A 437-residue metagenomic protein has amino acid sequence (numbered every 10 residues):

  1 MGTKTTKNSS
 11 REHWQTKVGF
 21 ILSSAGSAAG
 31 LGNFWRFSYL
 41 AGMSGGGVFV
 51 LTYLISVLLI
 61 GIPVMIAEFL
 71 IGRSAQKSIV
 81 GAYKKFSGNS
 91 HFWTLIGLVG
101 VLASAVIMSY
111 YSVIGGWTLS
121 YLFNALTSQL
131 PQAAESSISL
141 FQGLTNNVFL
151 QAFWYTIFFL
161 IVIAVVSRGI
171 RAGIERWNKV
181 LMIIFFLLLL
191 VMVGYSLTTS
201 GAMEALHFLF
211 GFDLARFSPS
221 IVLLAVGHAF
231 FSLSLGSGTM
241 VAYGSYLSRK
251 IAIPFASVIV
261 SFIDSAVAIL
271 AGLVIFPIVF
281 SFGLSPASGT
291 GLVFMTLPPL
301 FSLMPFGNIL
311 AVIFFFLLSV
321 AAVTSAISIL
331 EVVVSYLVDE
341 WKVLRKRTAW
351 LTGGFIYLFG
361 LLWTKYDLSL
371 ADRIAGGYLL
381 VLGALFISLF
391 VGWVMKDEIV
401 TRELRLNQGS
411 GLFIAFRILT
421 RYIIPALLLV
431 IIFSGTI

Functional and structural regions predicted by a protein language model:
M1-W35, I62-F69, R73-L95, S248-A252 (+1 more regions): Membrane-interface "cap" regions at the ends of multi-pass membrane proteins
G2-T3, K7-S10, W14, E175 (+2 more regions): Membrane-embedded translocation segments of transport machinery
N8-R11, L40-S44, S74, I79-V99 (+6 more regions): Inter-helical loop and helix-membrane interface segments of multi-pass membrane transporters/permeases
H13, G19-I21, S27, A152-F153 (+6 more regions): Loop-to-transmembrane helix boundary motifs in multi-pass membrane proteins
Q15, L22-G32, S104-M108, S112 (+6 more regions): Hydrophobic, membrane-embedded alpha-helices of multi-pass small-molecule transporters
L31-L40, S44-G47, V162-G173, G194-H207 (+8 more regions): Transmembrane helix-loop junctions in multi-pass membrane proteins
R36-Y53, G72, Q76, G88 (+7 more regions): Transmembrane helix-loop boundary segments of multi-pass membrane transporters
I96, V101, V333-V334, E340-G354 (+1 more regions): C-terminal membrane-solvent junction of multi-pass transporters and transport-like membrane proteins
